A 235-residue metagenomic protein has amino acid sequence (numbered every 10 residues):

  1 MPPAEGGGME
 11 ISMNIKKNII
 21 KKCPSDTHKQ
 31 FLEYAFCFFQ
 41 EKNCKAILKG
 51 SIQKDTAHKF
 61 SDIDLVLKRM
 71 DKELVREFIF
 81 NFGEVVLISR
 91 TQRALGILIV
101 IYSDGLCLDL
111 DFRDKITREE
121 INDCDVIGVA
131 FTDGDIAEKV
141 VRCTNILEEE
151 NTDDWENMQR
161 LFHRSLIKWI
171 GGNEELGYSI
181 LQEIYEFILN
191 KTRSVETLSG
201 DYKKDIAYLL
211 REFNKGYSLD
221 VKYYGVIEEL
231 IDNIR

Functional and structural regions predicted by a protein language model:
M1-I11: N-terminal amphipathic/basic-hydrophobic helices that include classical n-h-c signal peptides and signal-anchor
M1-P2, F39, H58: Generic structural signal for beta-strand residues in well-ordered domains
E10-Y34, Q53-K59, R69-R235: Catalytic core of pol beta-like nucleotidyltransferases
Y34-K42: Generic non-transmembrane alpha-helical segments
N43-I52: Short gly/ser-rich loop at a beta-strand->alpha-helix junction or flexible surface loop bordering the NTP-binding
D64: Acidic Asp/Glu-based divalent-cation binding sites
